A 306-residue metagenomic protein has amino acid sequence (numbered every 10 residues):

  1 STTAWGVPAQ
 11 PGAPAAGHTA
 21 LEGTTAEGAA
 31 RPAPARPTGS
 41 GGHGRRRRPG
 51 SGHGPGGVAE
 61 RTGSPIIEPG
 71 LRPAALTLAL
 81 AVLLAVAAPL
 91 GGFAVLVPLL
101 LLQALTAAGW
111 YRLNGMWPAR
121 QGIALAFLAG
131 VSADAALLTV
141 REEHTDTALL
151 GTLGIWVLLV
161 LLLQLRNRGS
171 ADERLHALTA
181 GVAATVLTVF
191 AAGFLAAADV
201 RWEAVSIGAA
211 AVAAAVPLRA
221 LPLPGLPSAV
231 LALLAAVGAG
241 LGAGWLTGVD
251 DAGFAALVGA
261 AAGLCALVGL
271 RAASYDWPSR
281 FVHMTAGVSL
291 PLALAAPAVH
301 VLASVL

Functional and structural regions predicted by a protein language model:
S1-R61: Low-complexity, proline/glycine-enriched flexible segments
V7, L223-L306: C-terminal transmembrane helix-loop-helix hairpin of multi-pass membrane proteins
T62-L76: N-terminal membrane topogenic signal
A81, L99-G109, A129-A133, I155-V160: Central hydrophobic cores of alpha-helical transmembrane segments in multi-pass inner-membrane proteins across all
V86-L102, E142-V157, F194-A211, D251-L264: Structural signature of hydrophobic alpha-helical transmembrane segments
A104-W117, L158-E173, A213-G225, L267-R280: C-terminal ends of transmembrane helices
W117-L128, A148-G151, D172-A183, L226-A236 (+1 more regions): Cytoplasmic-side transmembrane-helix entry/capping segments in multi-pass membrane proteins
Q164, R168-L241, W245: Internal active-site segments that recognize and position negatively charged phosphoryl groups and nucleotide moieties
